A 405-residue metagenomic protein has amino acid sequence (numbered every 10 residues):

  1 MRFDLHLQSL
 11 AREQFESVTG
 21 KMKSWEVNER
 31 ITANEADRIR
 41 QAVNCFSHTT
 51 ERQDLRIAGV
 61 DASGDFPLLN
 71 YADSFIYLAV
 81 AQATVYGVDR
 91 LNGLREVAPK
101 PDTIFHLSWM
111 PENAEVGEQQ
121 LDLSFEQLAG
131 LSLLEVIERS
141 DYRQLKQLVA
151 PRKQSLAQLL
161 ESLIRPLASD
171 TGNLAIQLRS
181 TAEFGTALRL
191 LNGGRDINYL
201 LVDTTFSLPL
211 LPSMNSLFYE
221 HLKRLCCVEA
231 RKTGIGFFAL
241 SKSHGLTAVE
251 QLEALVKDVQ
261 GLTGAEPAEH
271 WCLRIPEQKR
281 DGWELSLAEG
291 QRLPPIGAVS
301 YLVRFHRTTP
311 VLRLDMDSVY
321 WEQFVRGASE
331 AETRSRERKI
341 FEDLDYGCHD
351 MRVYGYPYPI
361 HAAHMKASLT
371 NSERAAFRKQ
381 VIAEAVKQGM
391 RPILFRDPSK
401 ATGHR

Functional and structural regions predicted by a protein language model:
M1-L55, P67, L107-R405: Long, contiguous domain-sized segments
L55-S63: Two-metal-ion RNase H-like nuclease active-site motif
G59, V80, L201: Generic enzyme active-site microenvironment
L68-L123: Acidic, metal-ligating active-site segments
